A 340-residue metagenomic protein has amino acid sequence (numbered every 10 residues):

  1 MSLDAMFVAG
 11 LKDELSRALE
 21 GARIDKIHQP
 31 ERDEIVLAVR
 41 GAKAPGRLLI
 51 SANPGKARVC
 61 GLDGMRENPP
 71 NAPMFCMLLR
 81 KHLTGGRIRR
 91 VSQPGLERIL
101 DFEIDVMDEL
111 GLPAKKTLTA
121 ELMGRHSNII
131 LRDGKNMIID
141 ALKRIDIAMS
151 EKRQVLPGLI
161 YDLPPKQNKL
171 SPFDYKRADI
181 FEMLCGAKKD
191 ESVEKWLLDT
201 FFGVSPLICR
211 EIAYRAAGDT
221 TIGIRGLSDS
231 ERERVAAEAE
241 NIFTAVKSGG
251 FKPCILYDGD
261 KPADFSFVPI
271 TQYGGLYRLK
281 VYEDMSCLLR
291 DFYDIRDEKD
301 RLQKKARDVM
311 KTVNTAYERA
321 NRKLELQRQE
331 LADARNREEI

Functional and structural regions predicted by a protein language model:
M1-I340: Extended, highly charged segments
